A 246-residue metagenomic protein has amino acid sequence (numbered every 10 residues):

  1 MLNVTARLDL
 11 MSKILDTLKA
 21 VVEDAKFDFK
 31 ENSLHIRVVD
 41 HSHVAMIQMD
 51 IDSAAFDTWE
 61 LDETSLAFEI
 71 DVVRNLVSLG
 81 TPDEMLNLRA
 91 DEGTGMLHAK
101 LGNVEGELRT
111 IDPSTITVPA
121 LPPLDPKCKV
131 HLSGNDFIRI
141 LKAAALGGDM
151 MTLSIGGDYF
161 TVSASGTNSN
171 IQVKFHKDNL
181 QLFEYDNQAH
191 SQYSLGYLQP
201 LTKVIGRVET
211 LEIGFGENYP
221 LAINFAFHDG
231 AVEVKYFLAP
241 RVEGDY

Functional and structural regions predicted by a protein language model:
M1-K19, D24-L146, S154-Y246: DNA polymerase sliding clamps and clamp-related checkpoint/processivity subunits
M151: Polyanion-binding surfaces on beta-sheet-dominated domains and ring/shell assemblies
